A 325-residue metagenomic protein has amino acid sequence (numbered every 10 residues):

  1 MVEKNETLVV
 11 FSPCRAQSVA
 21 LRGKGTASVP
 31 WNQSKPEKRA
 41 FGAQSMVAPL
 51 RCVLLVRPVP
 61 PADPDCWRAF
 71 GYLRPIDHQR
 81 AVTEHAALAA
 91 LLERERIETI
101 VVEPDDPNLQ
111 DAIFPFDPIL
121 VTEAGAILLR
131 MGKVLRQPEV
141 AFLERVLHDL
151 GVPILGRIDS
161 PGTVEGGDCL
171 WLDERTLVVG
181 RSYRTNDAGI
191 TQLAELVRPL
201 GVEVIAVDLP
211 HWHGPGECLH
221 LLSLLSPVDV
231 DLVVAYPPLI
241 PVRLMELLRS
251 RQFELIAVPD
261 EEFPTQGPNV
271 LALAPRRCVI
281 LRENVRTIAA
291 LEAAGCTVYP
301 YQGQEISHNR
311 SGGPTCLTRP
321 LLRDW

Functional and structural regions predicted by a protein language model:
N5-W325: The feature marks the mature, well-folded catalytic cores of soluble enzymes
